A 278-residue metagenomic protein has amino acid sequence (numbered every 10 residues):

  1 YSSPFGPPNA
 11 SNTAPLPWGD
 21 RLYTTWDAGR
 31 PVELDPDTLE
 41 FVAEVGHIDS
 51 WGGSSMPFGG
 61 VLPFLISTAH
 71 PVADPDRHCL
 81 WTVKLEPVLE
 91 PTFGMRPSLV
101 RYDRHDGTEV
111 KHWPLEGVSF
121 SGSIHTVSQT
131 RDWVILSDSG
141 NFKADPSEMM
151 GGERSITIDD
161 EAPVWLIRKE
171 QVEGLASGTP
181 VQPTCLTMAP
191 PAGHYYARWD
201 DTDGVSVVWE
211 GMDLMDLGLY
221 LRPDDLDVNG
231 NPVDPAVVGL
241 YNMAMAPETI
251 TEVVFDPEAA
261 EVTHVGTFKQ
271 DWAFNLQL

Functional and structural regions predicted by a protein language model:
Y1-L278: Beta-propeller domains
